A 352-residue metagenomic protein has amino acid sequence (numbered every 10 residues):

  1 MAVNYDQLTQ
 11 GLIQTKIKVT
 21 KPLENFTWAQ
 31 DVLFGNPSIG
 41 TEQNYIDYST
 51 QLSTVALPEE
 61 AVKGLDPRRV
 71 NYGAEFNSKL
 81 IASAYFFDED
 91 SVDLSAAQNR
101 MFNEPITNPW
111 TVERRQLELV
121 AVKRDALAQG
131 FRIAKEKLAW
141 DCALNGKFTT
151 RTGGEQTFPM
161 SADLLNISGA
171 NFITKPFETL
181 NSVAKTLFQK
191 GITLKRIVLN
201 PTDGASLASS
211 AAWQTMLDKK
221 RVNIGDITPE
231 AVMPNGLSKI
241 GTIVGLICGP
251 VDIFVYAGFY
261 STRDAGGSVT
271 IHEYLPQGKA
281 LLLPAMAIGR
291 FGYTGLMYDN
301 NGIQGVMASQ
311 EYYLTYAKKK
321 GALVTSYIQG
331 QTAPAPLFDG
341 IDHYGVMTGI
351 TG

Functional and structural regions predicted by a protein language model:
M1-I46, I341-G352: N-terminal alpha-helical "arm" segments
I17-V19, L23, T179-V183, G302 (+1 more regions): Short, Φ-rich (hydrophobic/aromatic) sequence segments
F26-V32, K195, I227-L237: Short glycine-rich, low-complexity/disordered patches
A29-D31, R114, N181-V183, E311-L314: Short alpha-helical segments and helix-capping/turn motifs at coil-helix boundaries
Q30-E104: Assembly/oligomerization interface modules of large self-assembling protein complexes
N77-D163, K185-D203, G321-Q331: Long, contiguous amphipathic alpha-helices that act as assembly "spine/axial" helices in icosahedral shell and virion
G154-T228: Extended, solvent-exposed, turn-rich assembly/linker loops in the middle of proteins
W213-G352: Sequence/fold signature of self-assembling virion shell proteins
